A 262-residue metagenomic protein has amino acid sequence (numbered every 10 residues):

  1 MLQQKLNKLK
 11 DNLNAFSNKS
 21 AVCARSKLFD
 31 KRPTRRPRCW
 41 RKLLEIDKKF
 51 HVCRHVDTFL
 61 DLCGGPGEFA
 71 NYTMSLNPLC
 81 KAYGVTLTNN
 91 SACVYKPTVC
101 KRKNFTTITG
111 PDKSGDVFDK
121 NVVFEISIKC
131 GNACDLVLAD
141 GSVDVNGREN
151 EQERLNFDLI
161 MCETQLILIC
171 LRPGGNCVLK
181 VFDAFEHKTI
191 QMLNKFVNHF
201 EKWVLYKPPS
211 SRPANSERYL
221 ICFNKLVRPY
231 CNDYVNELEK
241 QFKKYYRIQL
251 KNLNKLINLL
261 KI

Functional and structural regions predicted by a protein language model:
M1-C130, V235-I262: Intrinsically disordered, low-complexity glycine/charged-rich regulatory or linker segments that flank or connect
W40, V56-F59, L79, G131-D135 (+4 more regions): Beta-strand-rich binding-surface signature of beta-sandwich/beta-barrel folds used to engage anionic ligands
T58-C63, Y83-G84, L138, V178-K180 (+2 more regions): Beta-strand cores of modular interaction/reader domains in eukaryotic scaffold and signaling proteins, especially PDZ
L60-C63, I128-R148: Conserved proline-anchored active-site loop of SAM-dependent methyltransferases that bridges a beta-strand
E68-M74, C93-K96, R148-N150, H187-L193 (+1 more regions): A short acidic (Asp/Glu
T88-N90, D144, D183-E186: Short "lid" loop at the C-terminus of a central beta-strand within the Rossmann-like core of SAM-dependent
N150-L205: Conserved Class I SAM-dependent methyltransferase catalytic core
T189-K240: Class I S-adenosyl-L-methionine
